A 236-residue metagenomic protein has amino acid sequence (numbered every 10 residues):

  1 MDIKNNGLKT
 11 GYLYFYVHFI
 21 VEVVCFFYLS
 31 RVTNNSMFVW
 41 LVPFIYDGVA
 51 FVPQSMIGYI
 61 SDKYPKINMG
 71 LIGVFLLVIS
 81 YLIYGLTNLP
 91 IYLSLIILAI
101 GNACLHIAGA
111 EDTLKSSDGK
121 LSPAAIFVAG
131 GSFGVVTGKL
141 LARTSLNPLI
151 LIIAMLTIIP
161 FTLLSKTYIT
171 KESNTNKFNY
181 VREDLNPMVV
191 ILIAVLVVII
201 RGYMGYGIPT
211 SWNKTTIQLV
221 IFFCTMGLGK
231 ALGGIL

Functional and structural regions predicted by a protein language model:
D2-W40, R182-G205, T216-L219: Pair of pore-lining "gating" transmembrane helices in MFS-fold secondary transporters
F19, S80, P90-H106: Hydrophobic core of transmembrane alpha-helices in multi-pass small-molecule transporters, especially MFS/SLC-type
W40-S61, I221-G233: Central cavity-lining transmembrane alpha-helices of secondary-active solute carriers, predominantly the Major
V52-N88: Conserved MFS/SLC helix-loop-helix module at the cytosolic interface between two early adjacent transmembrane helices
I60, L141-S145, L236: Hydrophobic alpha-helical transmembrane and interfacial-helix anchor sites in secondary transporters
A103-D118: Intracellular juxtamembrane helix-capping segments at the cytosolic ends of symmetry-related transmembrane helices
G119-A142: Glycine-rich segments within core transmembrane alpha-helices of 12-TM secondary carriers
N147-T167: Symmetry-related core transmembrane helices of the 12-TM Major Facilitator Superfamily/SLC fold
